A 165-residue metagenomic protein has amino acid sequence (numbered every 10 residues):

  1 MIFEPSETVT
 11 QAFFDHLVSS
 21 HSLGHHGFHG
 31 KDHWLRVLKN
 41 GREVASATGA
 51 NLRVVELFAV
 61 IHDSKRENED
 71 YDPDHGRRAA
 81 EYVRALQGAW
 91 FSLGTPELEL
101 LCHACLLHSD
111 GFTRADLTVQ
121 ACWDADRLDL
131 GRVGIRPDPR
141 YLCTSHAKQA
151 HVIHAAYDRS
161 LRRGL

Functional and structural regions predicted by a protein language model:
M1-T8, A12, S22-A50, I61 (+2 more regions): Divalent metal-dependent phosphate-bond-processing catalytic cores, especially two-metal-ion Mg2+/Mn2+ enzymes that act
F14-V18: Short glycine- and acidic-rich boundary segments immediately preceding or forming the N-terminal edge of structured
G27, E69, P73, F91: Short gly/ser-rich anion-binding loops that grip negatively charged ligand groups
K31, L35-L38, E56, T95-L106: Short, well-structured alpha-helical segments
V37-G41, D74-A89: An active-site-proximal "capping" alpha-helix that borders the catalytic cofactor pocket
L52-D70, H75, A79, C102-S109 (+1 more regions): His-Asp-centered metal-binding catalytic motifs of divalent-metal-dependent phosphohydrolases/nucleases
